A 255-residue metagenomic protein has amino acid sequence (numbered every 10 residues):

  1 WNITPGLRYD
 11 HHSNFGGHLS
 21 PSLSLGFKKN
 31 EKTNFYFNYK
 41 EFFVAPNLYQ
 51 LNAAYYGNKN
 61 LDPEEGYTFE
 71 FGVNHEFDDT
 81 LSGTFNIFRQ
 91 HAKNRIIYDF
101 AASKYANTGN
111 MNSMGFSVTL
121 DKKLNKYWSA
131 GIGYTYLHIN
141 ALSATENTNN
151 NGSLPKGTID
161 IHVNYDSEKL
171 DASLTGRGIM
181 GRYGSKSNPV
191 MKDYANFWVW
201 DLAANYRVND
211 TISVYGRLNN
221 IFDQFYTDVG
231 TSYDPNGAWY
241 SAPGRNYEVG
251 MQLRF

Functional and structural regions predicted by a protein language model:
W1-H12, S20-S22, K40, Y127-Y134: Surface-exposed extracellular loop regions of Gram-negative outer-membrane beta-barrel proteins
W1-I3, L19, E31-T33, D79-L81 (+6 more regions): Outer-envelope beta-barrel architecture signal
N2-I3, I87-H91, N107-S187, R217 (+1 more regions): Gram-negative outer-membrane beta-barrel transporters
H11-S13, L25, G57-L61, V73 (+7 more regions): Outer-membrane beta-barrel proteins
F15-P21, L48-A54, R95-S103, L137-N149 (+2 more regions): Outer-membrane beta-barrel translocator domains and adjoining extracellular loop/strand segments of Gram-negative
L23-F27, F71-H75, V118-K122, I132 (+4 more regions): Residues on the lipid-exposed face of transmembrane beta-strands in outer-membrane beta-barrel proteins
E41-K93, I97-K123, N151-G157, D193-A195 (+1 more regions): Outer-membrane beta-barrel signature, preferentially recognizing the C-terminal barrel domain of Gram-negative
K93, A130, M180-G184, N205-F255: C-terminal beta-signal and adjacent terminal beta-strands/loops of Gram-negative outer-membrane beta-barrel proteins
